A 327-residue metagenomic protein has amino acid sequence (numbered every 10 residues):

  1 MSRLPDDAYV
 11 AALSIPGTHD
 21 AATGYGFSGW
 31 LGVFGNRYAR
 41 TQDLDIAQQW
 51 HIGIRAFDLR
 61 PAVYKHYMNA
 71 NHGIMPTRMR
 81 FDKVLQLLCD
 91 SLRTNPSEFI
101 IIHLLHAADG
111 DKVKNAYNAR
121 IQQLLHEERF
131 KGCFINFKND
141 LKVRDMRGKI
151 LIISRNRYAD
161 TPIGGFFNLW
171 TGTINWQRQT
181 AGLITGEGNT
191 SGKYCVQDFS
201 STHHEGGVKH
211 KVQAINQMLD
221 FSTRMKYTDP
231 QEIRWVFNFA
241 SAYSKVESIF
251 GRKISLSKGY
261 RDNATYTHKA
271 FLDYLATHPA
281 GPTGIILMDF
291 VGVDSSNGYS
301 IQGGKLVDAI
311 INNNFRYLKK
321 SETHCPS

Functional and structural regions predicted by a protein language model:
M1-I52, K65-T94, E98-F99, D160-G165 (+3 more regions): Long, acidic (Asp/Glu-rich), low-complexity accessory segments flanking structured domains
A39-L44, D82-L87, E127-L141, Y158 (+2 more regions): A Trp-anchored, charged/polar loop motif used as the substrate-binding/catalytic surface of acyl/ester-handling
Q49, R60, I102, I152 (+1 more regions): Conserved, mostly hydrophobic/aromatic
I52-R55, P96-I100, F130, R147-K149 (+2 more regions): Loop/turn elements at helix/coil->beta-strand transitions in domains of secreted/extracellular proteins
P61-Y64, L104-A107, R155-R157, V291: An acidic- and aromatic-residue-enriched active-site/binding cleft used to recognize and process polar
G73-L125, G148, I152: Intrinsically disordered, low-complexity acidic segments that are enriched in bulky aromatics
R120-K138, T223-I233, I311-C325: Structural alpha-beta junctions
K149-L256: Aromatic-lined glycan-binding groove of carbohydrate-active enzymes
